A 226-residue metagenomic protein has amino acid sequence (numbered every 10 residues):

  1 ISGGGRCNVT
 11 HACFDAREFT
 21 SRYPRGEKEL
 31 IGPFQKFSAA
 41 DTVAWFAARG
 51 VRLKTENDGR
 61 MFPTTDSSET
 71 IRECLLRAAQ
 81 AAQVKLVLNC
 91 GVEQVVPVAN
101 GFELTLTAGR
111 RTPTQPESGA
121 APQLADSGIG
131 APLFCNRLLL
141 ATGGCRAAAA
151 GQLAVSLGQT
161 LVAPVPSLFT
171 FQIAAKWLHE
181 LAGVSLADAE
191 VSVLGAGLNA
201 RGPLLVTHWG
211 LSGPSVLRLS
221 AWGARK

Functional and structural regions predicted by a protein language model:
I1-V84: Conserved N-terminal/central alpha/beta ligand/cofactor-binding core
S2, E69-K226: Predominantly flavin-linked oxidoreductase catalytic cores and closely associated redox partners
